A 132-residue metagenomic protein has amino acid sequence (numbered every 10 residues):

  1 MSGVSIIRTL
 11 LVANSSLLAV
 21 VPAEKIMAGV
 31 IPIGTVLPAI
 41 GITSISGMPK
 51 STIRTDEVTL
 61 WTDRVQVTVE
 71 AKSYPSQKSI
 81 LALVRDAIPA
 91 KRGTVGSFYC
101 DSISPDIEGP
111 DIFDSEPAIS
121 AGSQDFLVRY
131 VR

Functional and structural regions predicted by a protein language model:
M1-T55, P75, K91-Y99: Small/polar-rich, solvent-exposed N-terminal microdomains that initiate assembly or binding
L10, I26, S51, W61-R64 (+2 more regions): Generic preference for well-ordered secondary structure
I33, D56-V58, S115-P117: Sterically constrained small-residue positions within well-ordered secondary structures of folded domains
I45, T55-V58, T62, S104: A generic structural signal for ordered alpha-helices
T52, L83-A87: Signature of extracytoplasmic/envelope-associated structural regions
V58-S73, Q77, V84, I119-Y130: Oligomerization/assembly interface segments of phage tail-like spikes and tubes
V67-Y74, S79-I80, D101-F113: Repeat-unit-sized solenoid/scaffold elements
D86-R132: Acidic-leaning, charged glycine-interspersed low-complexity segments
